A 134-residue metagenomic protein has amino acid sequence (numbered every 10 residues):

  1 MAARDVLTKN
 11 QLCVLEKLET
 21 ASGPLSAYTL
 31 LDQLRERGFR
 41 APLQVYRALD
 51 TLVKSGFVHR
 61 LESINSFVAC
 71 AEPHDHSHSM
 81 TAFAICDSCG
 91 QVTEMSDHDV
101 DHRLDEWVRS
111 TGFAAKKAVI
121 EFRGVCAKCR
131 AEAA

Functional and structural regions predicted by a protein language model:
M1-E16, A21, N65: Short alpha-helical segments that sit at the start of domains
P24-L34: Short acidic, hydrophobic short linear motifs in intrinsically disordered regions
E36-R40: Short, basic interhelical loop/turn and adjoining N-cap of the next helix at nucleic-acid- or acidic-partner-contacting
L43: Key DNA-contact positions within bacterial/archaeal DNA-binding proteins
Y46-D50: Short, hydrophobic-biased segments on the C-terminal half of alpha helices that form "recognition helices"
V53-L61: A short, conserved structural fragment
R60-I64, V68-A134: Non-DNA-binding regulatory cores of transcription-related proteins, predominantly C-terminal effector-binding
